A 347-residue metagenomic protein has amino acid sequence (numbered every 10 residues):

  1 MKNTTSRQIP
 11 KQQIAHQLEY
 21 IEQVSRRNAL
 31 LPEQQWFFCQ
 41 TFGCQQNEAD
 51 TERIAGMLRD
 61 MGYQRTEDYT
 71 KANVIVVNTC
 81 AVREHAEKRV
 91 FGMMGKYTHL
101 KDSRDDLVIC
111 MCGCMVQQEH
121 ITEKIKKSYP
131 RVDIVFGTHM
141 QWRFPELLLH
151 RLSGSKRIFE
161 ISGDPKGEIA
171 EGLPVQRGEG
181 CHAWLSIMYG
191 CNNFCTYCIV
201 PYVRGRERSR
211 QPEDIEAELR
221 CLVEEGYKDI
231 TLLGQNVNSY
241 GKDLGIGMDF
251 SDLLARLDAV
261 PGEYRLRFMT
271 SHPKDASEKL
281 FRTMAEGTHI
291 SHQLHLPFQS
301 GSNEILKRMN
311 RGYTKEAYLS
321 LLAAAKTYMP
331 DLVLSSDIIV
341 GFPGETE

Functional and structural regions predicted by a protein language model:
M1-Y240, K279, E316-T327: Proteins enriched for Cys/Gly/acidic motifs involved in redox and nucleic-acid/cofactor modification
V108-M111, H120, V223-E345: Conserved SAM/AdoMet-binding glycine-rich loop
E207-S209, P343-T346: Active-site mouth loops of central-metabolism enzymes
